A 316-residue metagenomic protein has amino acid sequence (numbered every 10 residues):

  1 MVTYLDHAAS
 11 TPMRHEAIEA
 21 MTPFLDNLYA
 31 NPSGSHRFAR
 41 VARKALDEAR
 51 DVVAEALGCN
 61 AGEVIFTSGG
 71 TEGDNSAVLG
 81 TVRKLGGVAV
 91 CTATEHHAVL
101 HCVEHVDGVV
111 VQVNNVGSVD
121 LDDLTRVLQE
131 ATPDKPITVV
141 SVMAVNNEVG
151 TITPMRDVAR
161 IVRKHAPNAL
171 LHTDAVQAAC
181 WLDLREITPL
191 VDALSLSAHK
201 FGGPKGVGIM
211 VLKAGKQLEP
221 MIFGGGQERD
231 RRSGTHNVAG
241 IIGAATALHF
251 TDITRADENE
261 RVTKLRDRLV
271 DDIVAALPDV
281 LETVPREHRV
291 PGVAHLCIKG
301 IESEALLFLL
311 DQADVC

Functional and structural regions predicted by a protein language model:
M1-C316: Pyridoxal 5′-phosphate
